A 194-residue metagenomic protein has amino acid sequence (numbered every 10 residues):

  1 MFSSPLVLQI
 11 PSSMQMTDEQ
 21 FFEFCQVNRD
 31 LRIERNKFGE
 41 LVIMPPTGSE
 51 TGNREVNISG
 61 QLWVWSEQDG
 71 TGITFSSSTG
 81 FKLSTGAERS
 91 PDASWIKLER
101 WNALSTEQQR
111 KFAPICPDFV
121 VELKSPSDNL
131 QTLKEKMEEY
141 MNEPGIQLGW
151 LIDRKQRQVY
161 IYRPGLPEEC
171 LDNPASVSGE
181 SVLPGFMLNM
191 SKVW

Functional and structural regions predicted by a protein language model:
M1-W194: Gly/Pro/Ser/Thr-rich low-complexity, intrinsically disordered segments predominantly at protein N-termini
